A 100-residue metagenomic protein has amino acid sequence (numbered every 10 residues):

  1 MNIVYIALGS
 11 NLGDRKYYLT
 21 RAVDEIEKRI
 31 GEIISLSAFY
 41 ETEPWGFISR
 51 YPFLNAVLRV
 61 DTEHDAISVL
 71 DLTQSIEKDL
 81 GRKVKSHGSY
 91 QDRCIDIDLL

Functional and structural regions predicted by a protein language model:
M1-L100: Core catalytic alpha/beta fold that binds nucleotide/phospho-ligands
